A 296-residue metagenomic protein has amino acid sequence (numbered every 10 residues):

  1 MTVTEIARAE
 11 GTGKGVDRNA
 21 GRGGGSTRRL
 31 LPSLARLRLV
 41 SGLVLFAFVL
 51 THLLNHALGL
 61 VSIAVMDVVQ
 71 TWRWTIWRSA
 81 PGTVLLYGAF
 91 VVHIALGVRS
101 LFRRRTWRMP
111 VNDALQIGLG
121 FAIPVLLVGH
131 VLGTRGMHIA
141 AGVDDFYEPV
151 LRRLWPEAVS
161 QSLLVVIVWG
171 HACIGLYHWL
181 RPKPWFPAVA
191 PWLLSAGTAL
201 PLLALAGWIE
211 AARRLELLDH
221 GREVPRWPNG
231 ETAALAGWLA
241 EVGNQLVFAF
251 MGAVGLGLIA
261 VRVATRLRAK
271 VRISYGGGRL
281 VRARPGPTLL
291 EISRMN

Functional and structural regions predicted by a protein language model:
M1-A269: Membrane-embedded alpha-helical bundles that constitute the cytochrome b-like, heme-associated redox core of multi-pass
K270-M295: Membrane-cytosol interface motif
